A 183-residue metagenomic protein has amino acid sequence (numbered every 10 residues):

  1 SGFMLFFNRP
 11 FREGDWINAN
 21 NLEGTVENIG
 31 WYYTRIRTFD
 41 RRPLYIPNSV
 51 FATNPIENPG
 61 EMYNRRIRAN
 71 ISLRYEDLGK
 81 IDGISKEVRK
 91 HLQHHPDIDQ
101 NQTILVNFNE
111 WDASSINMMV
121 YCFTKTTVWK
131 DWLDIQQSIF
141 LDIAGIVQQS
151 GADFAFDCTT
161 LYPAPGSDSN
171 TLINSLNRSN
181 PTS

Functional and structural regions predicted by a protein language model:
M4-Q100: Soluble accessory domains appended to multi-pass membrane transport proteins
I56-R68, L73-S183: Solvent-exposed, non-transmembrane regulatory segments of membrane-associated proteins
